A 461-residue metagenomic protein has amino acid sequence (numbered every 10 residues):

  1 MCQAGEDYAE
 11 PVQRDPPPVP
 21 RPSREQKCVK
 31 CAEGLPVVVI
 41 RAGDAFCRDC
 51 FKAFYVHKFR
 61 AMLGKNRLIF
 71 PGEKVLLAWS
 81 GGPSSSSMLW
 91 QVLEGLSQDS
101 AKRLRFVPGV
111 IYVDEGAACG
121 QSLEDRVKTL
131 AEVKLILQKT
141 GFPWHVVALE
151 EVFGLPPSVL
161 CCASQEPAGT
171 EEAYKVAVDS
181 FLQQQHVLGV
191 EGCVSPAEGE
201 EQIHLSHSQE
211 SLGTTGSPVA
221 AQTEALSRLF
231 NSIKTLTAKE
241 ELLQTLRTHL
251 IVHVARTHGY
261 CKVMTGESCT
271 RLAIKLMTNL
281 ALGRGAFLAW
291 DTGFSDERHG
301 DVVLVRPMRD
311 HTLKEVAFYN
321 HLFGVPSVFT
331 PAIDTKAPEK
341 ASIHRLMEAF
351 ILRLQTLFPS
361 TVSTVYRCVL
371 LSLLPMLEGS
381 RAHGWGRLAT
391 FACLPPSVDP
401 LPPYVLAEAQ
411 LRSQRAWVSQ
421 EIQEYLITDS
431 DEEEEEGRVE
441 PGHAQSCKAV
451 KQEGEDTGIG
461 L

Functional and structural regions predicted by a protein language model:
M1-W290, F294, L322, V418-L461: ATP-dependent adenylation/nucleotidyltransferase module used to activate substrates
C261, T270, I274, L280-A317 (+1 more regions): Flexible helical/loop "lid" subdomain adjacent to adenine-nucleotide binding pockets
P359-D431, A444: Cys/His-clustered metal-coordination modules, chiefly Zn-binding fingers
